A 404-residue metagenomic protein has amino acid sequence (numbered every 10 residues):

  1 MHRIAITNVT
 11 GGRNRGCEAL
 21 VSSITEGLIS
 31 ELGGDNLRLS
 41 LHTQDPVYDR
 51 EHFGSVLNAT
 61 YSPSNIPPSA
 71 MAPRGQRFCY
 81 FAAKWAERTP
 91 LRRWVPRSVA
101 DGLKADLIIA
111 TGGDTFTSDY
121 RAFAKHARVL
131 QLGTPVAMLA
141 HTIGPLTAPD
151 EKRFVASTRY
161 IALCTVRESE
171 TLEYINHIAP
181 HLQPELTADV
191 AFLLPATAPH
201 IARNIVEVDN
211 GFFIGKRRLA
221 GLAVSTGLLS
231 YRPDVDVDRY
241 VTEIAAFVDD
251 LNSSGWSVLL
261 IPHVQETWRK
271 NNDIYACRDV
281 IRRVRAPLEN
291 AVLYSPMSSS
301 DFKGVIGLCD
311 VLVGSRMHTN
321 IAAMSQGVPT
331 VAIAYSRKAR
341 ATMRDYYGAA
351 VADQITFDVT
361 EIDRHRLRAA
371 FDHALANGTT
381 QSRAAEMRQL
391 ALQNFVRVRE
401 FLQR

Functional and structural regions predicted by a protein language model:
M1-R404: Active-site anion-handling motifs in enzyme catalytic cores
